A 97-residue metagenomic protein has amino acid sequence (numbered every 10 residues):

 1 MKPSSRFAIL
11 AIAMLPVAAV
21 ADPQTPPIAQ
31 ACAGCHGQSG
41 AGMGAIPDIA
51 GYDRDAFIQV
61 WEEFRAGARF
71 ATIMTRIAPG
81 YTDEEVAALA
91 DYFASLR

Functional and structural regions predicted by a protein language model:
M1-I9: Bacterial N-terminal signal peptides that target proteins for export
P16-A18: N-terminal signal peptide c-region/cleavage motif recognized by signal peptidases
V20-Q24: Boundary of Sec targeting at the N-terminus
T25, S39-F70, T75-P79: Gly/Gly-Pro-rich "capping" loops immediately C-terminal to redox-active cysteine motifs in periplasmic/lumenal
P26-Q30: Local sequence-structure signature of Cys/Sec-based thiol-disulfide redox active-site neighborhoods
C32-Q38, L89: The canonical Cys-X-X-Cys-His
A78-R97: C-terminal capping alpha-helices of c-type cytochrome domains
